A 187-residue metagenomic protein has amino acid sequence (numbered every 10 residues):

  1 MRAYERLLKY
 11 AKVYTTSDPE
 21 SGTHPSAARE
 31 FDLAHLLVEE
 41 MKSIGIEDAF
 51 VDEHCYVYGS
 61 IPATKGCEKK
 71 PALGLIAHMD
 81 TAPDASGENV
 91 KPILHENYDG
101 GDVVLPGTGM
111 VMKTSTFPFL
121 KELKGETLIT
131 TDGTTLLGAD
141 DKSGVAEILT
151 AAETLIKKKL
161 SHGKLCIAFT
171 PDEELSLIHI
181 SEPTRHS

Functional and structural regions predicted by a protein language model:
R2-A28, T130: N-terminal capping segment at the start of a domain
A3-L7, R29, L33-L37, P71 (+2 more regions): General structural feature for long, well-ordered alpha-helical segments within catalytic domains of soluble enzymes
T15, T81, T184: Ser/Thr-centric signal marking residues that sit in or immediately flank functional binding/regulatory motifs
P19-E20, D48, S161-K164: Flexible, glycine/charged-enriched surface loops at secondary-structure junctions
G22-K70, G74-I76, D80: A non-catalytic alpha/beta surface segment that caps or lines the substrate-entry region of metallo-dependent hydrolase
E68-K164, F169: Active-site metal-coordination/substrate-binding segment of hydrolases, especially metallo-dependent peptidases
D172-E174: Conserved mixed alpha/beta catalytic, RNA-binding, or beta-rich assembly cores of soluble enzyme, regulatory
I178-S187: Single conserved hydrophobic/aromatic residue that forms the stacking wall/gate of nucleotide- or nucleobase-binding
